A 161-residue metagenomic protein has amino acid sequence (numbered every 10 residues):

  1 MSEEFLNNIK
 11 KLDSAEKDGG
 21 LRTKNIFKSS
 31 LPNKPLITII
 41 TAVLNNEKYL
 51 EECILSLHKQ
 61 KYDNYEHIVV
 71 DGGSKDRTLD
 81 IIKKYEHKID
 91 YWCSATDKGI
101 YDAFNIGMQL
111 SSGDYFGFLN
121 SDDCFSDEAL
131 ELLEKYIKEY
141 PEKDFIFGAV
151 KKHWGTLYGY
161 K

Functional and structural regions predicted by a protein language model:
M1-S56: N-proximal low-complexity "stem/linker" segments adjacent to membrane-targeting elements
C53, R77-T78, F104, F125-L132 (+1 more regions): Acidic donor-diphosphate engagement hotspot in glycosyltransferases and nucleotidyltransferases that stabilizes
L55-N64: Short, acidic, metal-binding catalytic loop of nucleotide-sugar glycosyltransferases
N64-G73, C93-S94: Short beta-strand/loop segment that forms part of the nucleotide-sugar
D71-D80, N120: A conserved acidic beta->alpha catalytic loop
S94-S111: Glycine-rich, basic loop-to-helix element that forms the pyrophosphate-binding segment of sugar-nucleotide handling
F116: Short aromatic/hydrophobic "clamp" motif used to bind/position activated sugar donors
E128-Y160: Conserved donor NDP-sugar-binding/catalytic core segment of glycosyltransferases
